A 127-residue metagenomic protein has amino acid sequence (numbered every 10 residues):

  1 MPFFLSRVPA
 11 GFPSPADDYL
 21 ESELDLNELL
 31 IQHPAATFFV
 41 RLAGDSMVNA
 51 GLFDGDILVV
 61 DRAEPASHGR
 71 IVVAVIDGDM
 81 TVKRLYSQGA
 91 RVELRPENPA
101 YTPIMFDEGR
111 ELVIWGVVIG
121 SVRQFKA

Functional and structural regions predicted by a protein language model:
M1-V48, D79-M80, S87, R91 (+4 more regions): Short, positionally conserved secondary-structure boundary motifs
A35-T37, S67-V72: Short, hydrophobic/aromatic-rich segments at coil-to-beta transitions
G55-D56, R70: Structural motif
R70-V72, V82-S87: Short beta-strand-centered aromatic/proline hotspots
E93-P99: Catalytic Cys-His active-site segments of thiol-dependent hydrolases/isopeptidases
